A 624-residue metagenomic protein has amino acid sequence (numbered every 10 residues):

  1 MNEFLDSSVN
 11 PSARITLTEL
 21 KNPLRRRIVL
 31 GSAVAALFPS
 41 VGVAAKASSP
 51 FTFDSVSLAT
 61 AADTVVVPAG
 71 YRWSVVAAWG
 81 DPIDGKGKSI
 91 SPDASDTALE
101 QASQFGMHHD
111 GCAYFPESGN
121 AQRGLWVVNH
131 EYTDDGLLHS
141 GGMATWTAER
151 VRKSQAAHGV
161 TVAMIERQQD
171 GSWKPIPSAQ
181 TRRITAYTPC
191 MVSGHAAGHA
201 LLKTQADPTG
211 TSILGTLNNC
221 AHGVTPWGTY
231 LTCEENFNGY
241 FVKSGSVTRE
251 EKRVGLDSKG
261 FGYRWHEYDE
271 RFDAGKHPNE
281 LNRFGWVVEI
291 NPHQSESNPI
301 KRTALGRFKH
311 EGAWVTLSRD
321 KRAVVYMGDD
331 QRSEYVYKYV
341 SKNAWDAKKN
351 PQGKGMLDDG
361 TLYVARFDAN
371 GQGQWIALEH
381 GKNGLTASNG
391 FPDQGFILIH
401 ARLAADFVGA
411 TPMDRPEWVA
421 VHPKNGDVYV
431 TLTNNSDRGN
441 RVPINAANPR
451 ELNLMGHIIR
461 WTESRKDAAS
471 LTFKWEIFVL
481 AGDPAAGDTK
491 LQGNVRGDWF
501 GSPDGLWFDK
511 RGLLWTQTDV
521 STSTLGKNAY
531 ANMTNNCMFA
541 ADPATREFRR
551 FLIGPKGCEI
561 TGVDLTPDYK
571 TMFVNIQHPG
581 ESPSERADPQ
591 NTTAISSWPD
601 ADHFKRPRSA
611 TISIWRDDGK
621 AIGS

Functional and structural regions predicted by a protein language model:
F4, N10-T18, G31, F38-S624: Conserved small-residue
P23-A35: N-terminal export leaders
